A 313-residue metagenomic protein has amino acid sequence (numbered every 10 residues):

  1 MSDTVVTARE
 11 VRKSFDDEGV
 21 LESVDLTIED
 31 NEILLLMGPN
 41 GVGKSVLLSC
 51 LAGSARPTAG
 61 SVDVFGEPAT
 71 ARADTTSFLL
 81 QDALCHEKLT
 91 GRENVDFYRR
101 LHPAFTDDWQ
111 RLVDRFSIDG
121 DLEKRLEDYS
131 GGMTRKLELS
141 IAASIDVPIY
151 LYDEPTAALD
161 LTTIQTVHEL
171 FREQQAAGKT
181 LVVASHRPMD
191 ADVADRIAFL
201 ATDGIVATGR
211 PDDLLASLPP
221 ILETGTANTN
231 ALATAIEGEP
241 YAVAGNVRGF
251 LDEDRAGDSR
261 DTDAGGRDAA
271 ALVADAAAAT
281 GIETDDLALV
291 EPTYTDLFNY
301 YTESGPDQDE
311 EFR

Functional and structural regions predicted by a protein language model:
V6, L21-S23: Conserved structural motif at the start of ABC-family nucleotide-binding domains
A52: Helix-to-loop junction immediately C-terminal to a conserved catalytic motif
A59-D74: Conserved ABC transporter NBD signature motif
T106-K124, S140: Conserved ABC ATPase "signature" region
A143-S144: ABC ATPase C-loop
Y150-E154: Catalytic Walker B motif of ABC-type/P-loop ATPase nucleotide-binding domains
H168, Q174-V182, H186-D252, R260-D263: ABC transporter nucleotide-binding domain
